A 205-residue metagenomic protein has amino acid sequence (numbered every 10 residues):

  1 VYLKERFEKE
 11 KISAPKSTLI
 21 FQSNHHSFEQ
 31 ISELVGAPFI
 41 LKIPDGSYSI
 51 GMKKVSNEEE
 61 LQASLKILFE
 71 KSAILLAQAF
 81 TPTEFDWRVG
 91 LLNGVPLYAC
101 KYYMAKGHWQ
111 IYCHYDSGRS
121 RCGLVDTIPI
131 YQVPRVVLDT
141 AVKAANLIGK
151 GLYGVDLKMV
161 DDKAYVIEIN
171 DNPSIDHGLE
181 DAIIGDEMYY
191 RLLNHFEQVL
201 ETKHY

Functional and structural regions predicted by a protein language model:
V1-F21: Conserved N-proximal alpha/beta basic substrate-recognition cap immediately N-terminal to, or forming the N-lobe
L3, F39-S64: Glycine-rich phosphate-binding loop of ATP-grasp-fold ATP-dependent ligases
R6, I20, K53-S56, L91-L92 (+1 more regions): Short beta-strand-to-turn element immediately C-terminal to the catalytic PLP-Schiff-base lysine in fold type I
F7-E8, S32-I50, S72-E84: ATP-grasp fold ATP-binding core
F39, P96-Y98, Y153, Y165-E168: Protein kinase-like catalytic core scaffold
K53-A145: Phosphate-binding site of ATP-dependent enzymes
Q78, R88, K150-D161: A short glycine-rich, hydrophobically flanked beta-strand micro-motif that places a catalytic Asp/Glu for divalent metal
P129-Q132, N146, M159-Y205: C-terminal active-site "lid" helix and adjoining low-complexity regulatory extension at the edge of ATP-using catalytic
